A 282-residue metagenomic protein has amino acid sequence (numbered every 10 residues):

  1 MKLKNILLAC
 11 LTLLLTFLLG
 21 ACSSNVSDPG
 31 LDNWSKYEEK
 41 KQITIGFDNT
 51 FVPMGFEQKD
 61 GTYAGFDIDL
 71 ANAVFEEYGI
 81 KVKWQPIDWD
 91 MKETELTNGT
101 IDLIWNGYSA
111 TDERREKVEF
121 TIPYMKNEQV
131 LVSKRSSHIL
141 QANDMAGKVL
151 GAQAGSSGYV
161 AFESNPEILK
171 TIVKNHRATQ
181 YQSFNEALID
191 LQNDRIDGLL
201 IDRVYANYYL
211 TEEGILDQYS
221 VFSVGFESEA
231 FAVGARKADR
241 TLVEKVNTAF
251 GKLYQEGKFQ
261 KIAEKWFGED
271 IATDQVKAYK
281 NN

Functional and structural regions predicted by a protein language model:
L18-A21: C-terminal motif of bacterial Sec signal peptides marking the signal peptidase cleavage site
S23, I68-E77, N143, K148-V149 (+2 more regions): Extended ligand-binding regions for polar small-molecule ligands
V26-G107, K245, E256: Extracytoplasmic small-molecule ligand-binding "clamshell" domains of the periplasmic binding protein/Venus flytrap
K36, S133-L150: Flexible hinge/capping segments at coil-to-helix
N49, K126-S133, R203, T211-T248 (+1 more regions): Periplasmic-binding protein-like
E57, A71-I80, G158-Q180, L210-I215: Ligand-binding cleft/hinge of the Venus flytrap
Q85-P86, D90-L103, K117-E119, N143-A146 (+1 more regions): Short helices/loops that flank or line small-molecule/ion binding pockets
M91, Y108-E116, A161-S164, I189-N193 (+1 more regions): A ligand-binding cleft/hinge motif common to bilobed small-molecule-binding domains
